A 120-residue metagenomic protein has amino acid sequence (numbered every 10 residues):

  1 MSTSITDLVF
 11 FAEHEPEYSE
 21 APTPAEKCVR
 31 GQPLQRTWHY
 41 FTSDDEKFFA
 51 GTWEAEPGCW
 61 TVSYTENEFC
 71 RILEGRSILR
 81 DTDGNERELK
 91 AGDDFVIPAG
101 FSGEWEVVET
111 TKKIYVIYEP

Functional and structural regions predicted by a protein language model:
M1-K47: A short, N-terminal "cap"/entry segment at the start of jelly-roll beta-barrel domains of the cupin/DSBH fold
E46-Y64, P98-A99: Conserved short histidine dyad/triad with adjacent acidic residue
A50-T52, F69, D94: Conserved hydrophobic/aromatic beta-strand scaffold that supports enzyme active sites
V62, L79, K113-Y115: Short hydrophobic/aromatic-rich beta-strand segments that constitute the beta-sheet cores of beta-sandwich/beta-barrel
Y64-L79: Short, conserved beta-strand element in jelly-roll/cupin
D83-A99: Short acidic-glycine-tyrosine-enriched beta hairpin
G103-E106: Short, exposed beta-strand-loop hairpins at the edges of beta-sheets in extracellular/periplasmic proteins
E109-P120: A short hydrophobic beta-strand segment most commonly corresponding to one strand of the jelly-roll/cupin
